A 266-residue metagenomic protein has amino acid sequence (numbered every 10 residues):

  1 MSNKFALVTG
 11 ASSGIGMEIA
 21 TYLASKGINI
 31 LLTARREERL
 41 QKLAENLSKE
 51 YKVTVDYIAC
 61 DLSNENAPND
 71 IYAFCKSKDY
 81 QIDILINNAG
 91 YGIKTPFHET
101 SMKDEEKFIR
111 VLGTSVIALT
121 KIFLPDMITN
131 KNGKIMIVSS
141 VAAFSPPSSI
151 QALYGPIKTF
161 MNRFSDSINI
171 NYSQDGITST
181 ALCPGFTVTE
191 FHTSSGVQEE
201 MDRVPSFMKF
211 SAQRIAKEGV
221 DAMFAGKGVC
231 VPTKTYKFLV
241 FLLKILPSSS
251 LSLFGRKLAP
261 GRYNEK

Functional and structural regions predicted by a protein language model:
S12-G14: Conserved glycine-rich cofactor-binding loop
K26-L43: Conserved glycine-rich Rossmann-like NAD(P)H-binding loop of the short-chain dehydrogenase/reductase
N88-I93: Conserved NAD(P)H cofactor-binding loop of Rossmann-fold oxidoreductase domains
P96-H98, D104-I109: Substrate-binding pocket helix/loop in short-chain dehydrogenase/reductase
T120, P156-I157: Active-site helix of classical SDR
S140: Residue(s) in the substrate-gating loop at a strand-loop-helix junction that position the organic substrate next
A181, D202-L239: C-terminal helical subdomain
